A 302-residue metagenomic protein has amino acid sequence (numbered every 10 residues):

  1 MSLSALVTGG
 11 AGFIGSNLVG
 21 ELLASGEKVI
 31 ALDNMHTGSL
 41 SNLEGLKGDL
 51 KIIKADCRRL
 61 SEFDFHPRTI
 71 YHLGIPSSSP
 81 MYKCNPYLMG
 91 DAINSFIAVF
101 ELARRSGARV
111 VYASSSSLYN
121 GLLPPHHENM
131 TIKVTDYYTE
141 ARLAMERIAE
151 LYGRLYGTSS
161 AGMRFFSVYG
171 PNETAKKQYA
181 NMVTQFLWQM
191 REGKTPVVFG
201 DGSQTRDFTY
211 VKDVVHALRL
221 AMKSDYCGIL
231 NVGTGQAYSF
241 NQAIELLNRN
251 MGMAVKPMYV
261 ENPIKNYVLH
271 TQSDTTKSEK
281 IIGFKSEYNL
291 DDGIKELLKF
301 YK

Functional and structural regions predicted by a protein language model:
M1-F166, Y288: N-terminal Rossmann-like NAD(P)+-binding domain of SDR-like oxidoreductases, especially those catalyzing
A11-I14, L40, P76, N172 (+3 more regions): Gly/Ser/Thr-rich beta-alpha loop segments that engage phosphate groups in nucleotides
L46, A175-Y179, Q236, S286: Residue-level signature of the cytosolic catalytic core of signaling kinases
K83-N85, Y137, E173-Q178, L269: Short, solvent-exposed loop/turn segments at secondary-structure boundaries
M89, T135-E146, K177-T184, F208 (+1 more regions): Short-chain dehydrogenase/reductase
G121-L123, P171-T174: Short beta-loop-alpha junction of Rossmann-like oxidoreductase domains
A144, I148, Y152, M182 (+3 more regions): Hydrophobic alpha-helix immediately C-terminal to the catalytic Tyr-X-X-X-Lys motif of short-chain
M190-K302: C-terminal substrate-binding subdomain of Rossmann-fold SDR/epimerase-dehydratase oxidoreductases
